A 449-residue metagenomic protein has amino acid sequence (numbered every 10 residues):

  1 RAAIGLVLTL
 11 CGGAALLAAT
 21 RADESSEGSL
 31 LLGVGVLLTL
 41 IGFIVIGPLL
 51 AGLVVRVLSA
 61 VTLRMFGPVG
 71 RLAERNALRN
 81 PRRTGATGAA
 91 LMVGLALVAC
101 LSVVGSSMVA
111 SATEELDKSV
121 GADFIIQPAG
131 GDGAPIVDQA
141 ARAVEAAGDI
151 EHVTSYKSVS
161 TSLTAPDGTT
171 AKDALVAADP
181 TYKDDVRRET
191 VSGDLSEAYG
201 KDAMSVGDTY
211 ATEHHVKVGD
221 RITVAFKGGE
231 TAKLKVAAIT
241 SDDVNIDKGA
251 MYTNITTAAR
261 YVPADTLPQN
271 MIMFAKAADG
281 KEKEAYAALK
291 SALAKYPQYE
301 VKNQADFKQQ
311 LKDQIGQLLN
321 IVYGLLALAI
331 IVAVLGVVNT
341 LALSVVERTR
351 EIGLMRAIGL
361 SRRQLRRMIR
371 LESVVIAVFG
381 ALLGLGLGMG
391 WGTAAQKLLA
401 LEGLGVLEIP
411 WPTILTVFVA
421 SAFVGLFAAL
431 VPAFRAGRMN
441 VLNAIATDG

Functional and structural regions predicted by a protein language model:
R1, V45-L78, L341-E351, A357 (+1 more regions): Cytoplasmic membrane-interface segments at the C-terminal ends of transmembrane helices
R1-L49: Hydrophobic alpha-helical segments
L16-G33, M368, L382-S421, L430-N443: Short helix-loop junctions at transmembrane helix boundaries
E27-L37, K295-I331: Peri-transmembrane interface segments
G33, L37-F43, L49-Y210, V218-R221: Juxtamembrane segments of multi-pass membrane proteins
I44, P48-L49, L95, I330-V337 (+5 more regions): Hydrophobic positions within alpha-helical transmembrane segments of bacterial inner-membrane proteins
Q139-A146, V159-K312: Basic-flanked hydrophobic alpha-helices used for secretion and membrane insertion
A333-A377, A381: Interfacial "coupling" helices/loops that link adjacent transmembrane helices in transporter permeases
